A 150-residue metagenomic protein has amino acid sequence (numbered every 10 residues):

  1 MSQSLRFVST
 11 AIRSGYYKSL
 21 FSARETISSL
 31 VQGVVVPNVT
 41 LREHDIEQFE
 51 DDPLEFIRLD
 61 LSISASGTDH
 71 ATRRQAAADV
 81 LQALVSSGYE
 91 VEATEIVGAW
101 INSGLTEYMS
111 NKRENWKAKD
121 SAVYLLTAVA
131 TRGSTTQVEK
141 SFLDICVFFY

Functional and structural regions predicted by a protein language model:
S2-L143: Alpha-helical repeat/alpha-solenoid scaffolds of the HEAT/ARM/MIF4G superfamily and closely related elongated all-alpha
V147-F148: Surface-exposed recognition patches
